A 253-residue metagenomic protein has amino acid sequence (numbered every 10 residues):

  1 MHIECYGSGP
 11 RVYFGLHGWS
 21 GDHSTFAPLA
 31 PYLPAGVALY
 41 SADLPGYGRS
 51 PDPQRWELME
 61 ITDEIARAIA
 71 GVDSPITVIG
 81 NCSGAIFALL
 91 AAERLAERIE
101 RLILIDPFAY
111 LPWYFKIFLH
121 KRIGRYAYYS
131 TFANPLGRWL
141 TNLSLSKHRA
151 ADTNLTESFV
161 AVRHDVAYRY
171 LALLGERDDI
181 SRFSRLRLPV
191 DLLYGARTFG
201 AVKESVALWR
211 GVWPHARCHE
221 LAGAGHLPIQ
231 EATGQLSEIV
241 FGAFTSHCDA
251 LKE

Functional and structural regions predicted by a protein language model:
M1-F14, P34-A38, R67, G71-D73 (+4 more regions): Alpha/beta-hydrolase fold catalytic core
Y6-P51: Conserved HGGG/HGGXW glycine-rich cap/lid loop of the alpha/beta-hydrolase fold
Y32, V190-A224, Q230: Conserved loop-alpha-helix segment in the C-terminal half of the alpha/beta-hydrolase fold that carries the catalytic
Y40-I79, E238: Active-site loop/oxyanion-hole signature of alpha/beta-hydrolase fold enzymes
G80-A88: Gly/Ala-rich beta-loop-alpha elbow adjacent to hydrolase catalytic centers
L89, E93, I99-S130: Flexible "cap/lid" loop of the alpha/beta hydrolase fold
W113, T131-R185: Conserved alpha/beta-hydrolase catalytic His-Asp/Glu region
A216-E253: Catalytic active-site module of serine/aspartate enzymes centered on a nucleophile-bearing elbow/loop
